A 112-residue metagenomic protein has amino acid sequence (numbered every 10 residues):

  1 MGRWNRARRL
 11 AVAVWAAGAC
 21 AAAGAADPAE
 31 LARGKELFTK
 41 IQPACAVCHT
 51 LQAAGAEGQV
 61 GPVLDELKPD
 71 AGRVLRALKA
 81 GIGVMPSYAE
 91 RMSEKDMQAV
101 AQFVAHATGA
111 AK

Functional and structural regions predicted by a protein language model:
G2-V14: Bacterial N-terminal signal peptides that target proteins for export
A7, P28-L31, K35, L75 (+1 more regions): Short, structured helix-loop boundary elements
V12-G24: C-terminal segment of classical bacterial N-terminal signal peptides
A16, I41-A44: Secretory pathway export signals and precursors
A21-K40, T108-K112: Electrostatic cytochrome c docking/interface patches
A25, E90-K112: C-terminal capping alpha-helices of c-type cytochrome domains
K35-T39, A46-I82, Y88: Gly/Gly-Pro-rich "capping" loops immediately C-terminal to redox-active cysteine motifs in periplasmic/lumenal
